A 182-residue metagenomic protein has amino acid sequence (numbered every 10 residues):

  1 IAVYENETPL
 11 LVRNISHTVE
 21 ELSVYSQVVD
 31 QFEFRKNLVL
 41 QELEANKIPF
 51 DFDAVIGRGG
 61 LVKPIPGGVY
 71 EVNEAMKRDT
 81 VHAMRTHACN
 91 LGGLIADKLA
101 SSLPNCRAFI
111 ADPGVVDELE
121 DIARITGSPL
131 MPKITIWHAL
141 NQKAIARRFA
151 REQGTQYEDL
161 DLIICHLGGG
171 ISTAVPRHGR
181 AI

Functional and structural regions predicted by a protein language model:
I1-D30: Short glycine-rich, Thr/Ser-proximal phosphate-binding strand/loop in the N-terminal lobe of ATP-dependent enzymes
A2, A54-I56, F109: Short, conserved beta-strand segments within well-ordered enzyme catalytic domains that often line or immediately flank
Y4, L10, P49-F50, L103-N105 (+1 more regions): Short, well-ordered coil/turn elements that cap or connect secondary structure elements
N6-P9, G67-D79, N105, I125-P129 (+1 more regions): A glycine- and small-aliphatic-rich helix-loop capping segment at beta-alpha/alpha-beta transitions that lines
S23-V29, R78-M84, L130-M131: Short, basic, glycine/proline-bearing loop/turn elements
F34-N46, I95, I145: Short, well-ordered amphipathic alpha-helical segments that serve as non-catalytic structural scaffolds within diverse
L43-C89, V115-G127: Short beta-strand-loop/turn "lid" adjacent to the catalytic site in phosphate-handling enzymes
C89-I182: Phosphate-binding/catalytic loop of phosphoryl-transfer enzymes
